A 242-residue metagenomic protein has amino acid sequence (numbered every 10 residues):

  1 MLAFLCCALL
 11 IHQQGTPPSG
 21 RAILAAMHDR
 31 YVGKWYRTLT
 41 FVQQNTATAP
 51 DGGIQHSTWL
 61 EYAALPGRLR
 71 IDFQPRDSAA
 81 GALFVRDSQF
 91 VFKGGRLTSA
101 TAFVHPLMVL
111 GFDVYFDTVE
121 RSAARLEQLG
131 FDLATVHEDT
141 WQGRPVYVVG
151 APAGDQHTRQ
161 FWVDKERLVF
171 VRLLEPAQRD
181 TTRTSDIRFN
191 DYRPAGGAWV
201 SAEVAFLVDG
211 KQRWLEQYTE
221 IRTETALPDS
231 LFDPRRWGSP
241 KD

Functional and structural regions predicted by a protein language model:
A3-P18: Bacterial Sec-dependent signal peptides at the C-terminal "C-region" and cleavage site
H12, R76-D77, E138, Q142-G238: Gly/Pro-enriched, hydrophobic low-complexity segments that function as extracytoplasmic propeptides/linkers
Q14-A25, W35, S88-H157, A177-R183 (+2 more regions): Flexible, processing/modification-adjacent segments and terminal tails in exported/periplasmic/extracellular proteins
G15-T16, R21-T98, G130, A134: N-terminal mature ectodomain segment of secretory-pathway/periplasmic proteins
P18-I23, T40, A49-D51, E61-Y62 (+7 more regions): A short linear-motif detector with a strong N-terminal bias
T46-A49, T58, R68-R70, R76-S78 (+4 more regions): Intrinsically disordered, low-complexity segments enriched in polar/charged residues with Gly/Pro, especially when
H56-W59, G81-D87, T98-M108, V163 (+2 more regions): Short amphipathic beta-strand/extended segments with alternating polar/hydrophobic composition
L65-I71, V91-K93, V109-D113, V171 (+2 more regions): Short, surface-exposed linear segments at secondary-structure transitions and domain or protein termini
